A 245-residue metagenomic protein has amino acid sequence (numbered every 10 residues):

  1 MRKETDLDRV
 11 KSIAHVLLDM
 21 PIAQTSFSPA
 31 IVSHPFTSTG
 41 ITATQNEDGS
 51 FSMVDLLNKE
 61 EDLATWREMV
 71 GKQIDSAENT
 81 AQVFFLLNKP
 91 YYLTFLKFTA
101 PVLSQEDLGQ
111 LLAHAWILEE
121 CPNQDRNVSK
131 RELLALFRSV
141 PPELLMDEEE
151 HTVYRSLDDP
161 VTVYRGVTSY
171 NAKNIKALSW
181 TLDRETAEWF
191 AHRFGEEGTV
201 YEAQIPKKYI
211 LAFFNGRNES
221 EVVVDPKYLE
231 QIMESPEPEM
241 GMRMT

Functional and structural regions predicted by a protein language model:
M1-V163, T168-L178, R184-T245: Conserved NAD+-utilizing ADP-ribose enzyme module
